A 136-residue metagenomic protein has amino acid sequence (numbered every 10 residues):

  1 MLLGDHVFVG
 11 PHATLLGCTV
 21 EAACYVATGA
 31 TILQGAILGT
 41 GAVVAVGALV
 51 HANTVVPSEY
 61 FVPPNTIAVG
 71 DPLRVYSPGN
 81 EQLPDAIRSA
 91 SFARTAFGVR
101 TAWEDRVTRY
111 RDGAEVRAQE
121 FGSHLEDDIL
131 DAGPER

Functional and structural regions predicted by a protein language model:
M1-L2: Surface-exposed loop/turn motifs in large extracellular/passenger domains
F8: Short HxH-centered metal-ligating active-site micro-motif
P11-H12, T19-E21, Y25-E135: Glycine-rich hexapeptide-repeat left-handed beta-helix
